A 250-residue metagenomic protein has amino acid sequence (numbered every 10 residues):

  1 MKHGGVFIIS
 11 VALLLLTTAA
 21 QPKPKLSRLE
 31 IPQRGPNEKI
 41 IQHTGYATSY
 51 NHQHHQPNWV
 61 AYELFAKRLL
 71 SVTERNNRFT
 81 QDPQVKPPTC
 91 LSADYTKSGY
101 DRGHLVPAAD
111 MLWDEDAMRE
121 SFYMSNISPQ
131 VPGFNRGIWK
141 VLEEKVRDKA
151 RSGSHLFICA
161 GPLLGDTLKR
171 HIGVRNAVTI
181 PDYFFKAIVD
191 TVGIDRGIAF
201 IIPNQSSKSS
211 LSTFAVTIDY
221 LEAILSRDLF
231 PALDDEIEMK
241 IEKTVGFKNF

Functional and structural regions predicted by a protein language model:
M1-I8: Bacterial N-terminal signal peptides that target proteins for export
I8-L15: Bacterial N-terminal signal peptides
L15-F250: Domain-level detector for secreted/extracellular nuclease and nuclease-toxin modules, and for the ENPP-like C-terminal
